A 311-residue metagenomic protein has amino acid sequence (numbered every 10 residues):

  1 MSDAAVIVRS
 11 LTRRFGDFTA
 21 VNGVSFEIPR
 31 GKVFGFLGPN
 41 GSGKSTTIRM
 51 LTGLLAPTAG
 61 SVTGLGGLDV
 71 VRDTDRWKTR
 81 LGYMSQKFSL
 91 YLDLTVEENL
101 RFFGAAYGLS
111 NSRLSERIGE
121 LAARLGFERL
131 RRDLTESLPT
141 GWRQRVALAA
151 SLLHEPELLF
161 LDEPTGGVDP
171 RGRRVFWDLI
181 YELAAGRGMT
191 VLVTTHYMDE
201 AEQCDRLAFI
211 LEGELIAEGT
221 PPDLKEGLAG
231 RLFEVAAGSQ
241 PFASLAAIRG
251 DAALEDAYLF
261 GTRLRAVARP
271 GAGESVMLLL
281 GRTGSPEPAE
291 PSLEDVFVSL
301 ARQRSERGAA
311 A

Functional and structural regions predicted by a protein language model:
T52: Helix-to-loop junction immediately C-terminal to a conserved catalytic motif
G60-V71, R76-W77: Conserved ABC transporter NBD signature motif
R101, A105, S112-L130: Conserved ABC ATPase "signature" region
E155: Conserved catalytic motifs of ABC-family nucleotide-binding domains
L159-D162: Catalytic Walker B motif of ABC-type/P-loop ATPase nucleotide-binding domains
